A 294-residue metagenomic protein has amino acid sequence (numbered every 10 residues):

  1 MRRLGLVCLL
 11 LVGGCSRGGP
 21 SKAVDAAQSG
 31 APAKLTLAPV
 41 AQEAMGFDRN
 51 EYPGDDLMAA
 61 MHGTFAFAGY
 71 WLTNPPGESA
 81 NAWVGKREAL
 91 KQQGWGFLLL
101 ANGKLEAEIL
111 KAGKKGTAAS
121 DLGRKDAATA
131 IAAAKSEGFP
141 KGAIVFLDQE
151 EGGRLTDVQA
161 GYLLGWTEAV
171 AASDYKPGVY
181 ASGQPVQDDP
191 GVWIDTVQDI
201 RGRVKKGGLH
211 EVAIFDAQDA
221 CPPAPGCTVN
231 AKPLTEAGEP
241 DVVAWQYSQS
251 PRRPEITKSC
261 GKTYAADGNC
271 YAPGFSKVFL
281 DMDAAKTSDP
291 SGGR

Functional and structural regions predicted by a protein language model:
M1, P20-S29: Ser/Thr-rich, Pro/Gly/Ala-heavy low-complexity intrinsically disordered linkers and tails of secreted extracellular
R2-V7: Sec-dependent signal peptide recognition, specifically the positively charged N-region followed immediately by
V12-G14: C-terminal motif of bacterial Sec signal peptides marking the signal peptidase cleavage site
S16-G18: Bacterial signal peptide processing site
G30-N50, M58, V204-R294: Functionally critical loop-and-helix segments that line ligand-binding/catalytic clefts of soluble enzyme domains
P32-G63, Y70-G165, A172-S173: Substrate-binding cleft of extracellular glycoside hydrolase catalytic domains
A119-D126, L163, T167-G178, T196-G226: Acidic, His- and aromatic-enriched active-site or binding-groove loops in soluble protein domains that engage sugars
S173-W193: Aromatic-lined carbohydrate-recognition surfaces of secreted/lumenal glycan-active proteins
